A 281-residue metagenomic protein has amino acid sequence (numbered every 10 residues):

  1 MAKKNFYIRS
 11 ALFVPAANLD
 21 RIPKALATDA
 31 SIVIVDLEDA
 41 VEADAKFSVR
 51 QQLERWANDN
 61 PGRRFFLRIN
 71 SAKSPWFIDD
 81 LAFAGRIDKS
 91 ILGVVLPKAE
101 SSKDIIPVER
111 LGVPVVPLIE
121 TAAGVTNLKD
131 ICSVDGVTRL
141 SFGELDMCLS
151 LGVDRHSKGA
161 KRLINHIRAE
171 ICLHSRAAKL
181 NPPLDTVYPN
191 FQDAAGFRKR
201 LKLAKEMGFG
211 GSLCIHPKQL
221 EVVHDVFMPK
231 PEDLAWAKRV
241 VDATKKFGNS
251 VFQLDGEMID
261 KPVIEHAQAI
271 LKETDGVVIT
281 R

Functional and structural regions predicted by a protein language model:
M1-R281: Expand to "…catalyze enediolate/carbanion chemistry for C-C bond making/breaking, isomerization, decarboxylation
